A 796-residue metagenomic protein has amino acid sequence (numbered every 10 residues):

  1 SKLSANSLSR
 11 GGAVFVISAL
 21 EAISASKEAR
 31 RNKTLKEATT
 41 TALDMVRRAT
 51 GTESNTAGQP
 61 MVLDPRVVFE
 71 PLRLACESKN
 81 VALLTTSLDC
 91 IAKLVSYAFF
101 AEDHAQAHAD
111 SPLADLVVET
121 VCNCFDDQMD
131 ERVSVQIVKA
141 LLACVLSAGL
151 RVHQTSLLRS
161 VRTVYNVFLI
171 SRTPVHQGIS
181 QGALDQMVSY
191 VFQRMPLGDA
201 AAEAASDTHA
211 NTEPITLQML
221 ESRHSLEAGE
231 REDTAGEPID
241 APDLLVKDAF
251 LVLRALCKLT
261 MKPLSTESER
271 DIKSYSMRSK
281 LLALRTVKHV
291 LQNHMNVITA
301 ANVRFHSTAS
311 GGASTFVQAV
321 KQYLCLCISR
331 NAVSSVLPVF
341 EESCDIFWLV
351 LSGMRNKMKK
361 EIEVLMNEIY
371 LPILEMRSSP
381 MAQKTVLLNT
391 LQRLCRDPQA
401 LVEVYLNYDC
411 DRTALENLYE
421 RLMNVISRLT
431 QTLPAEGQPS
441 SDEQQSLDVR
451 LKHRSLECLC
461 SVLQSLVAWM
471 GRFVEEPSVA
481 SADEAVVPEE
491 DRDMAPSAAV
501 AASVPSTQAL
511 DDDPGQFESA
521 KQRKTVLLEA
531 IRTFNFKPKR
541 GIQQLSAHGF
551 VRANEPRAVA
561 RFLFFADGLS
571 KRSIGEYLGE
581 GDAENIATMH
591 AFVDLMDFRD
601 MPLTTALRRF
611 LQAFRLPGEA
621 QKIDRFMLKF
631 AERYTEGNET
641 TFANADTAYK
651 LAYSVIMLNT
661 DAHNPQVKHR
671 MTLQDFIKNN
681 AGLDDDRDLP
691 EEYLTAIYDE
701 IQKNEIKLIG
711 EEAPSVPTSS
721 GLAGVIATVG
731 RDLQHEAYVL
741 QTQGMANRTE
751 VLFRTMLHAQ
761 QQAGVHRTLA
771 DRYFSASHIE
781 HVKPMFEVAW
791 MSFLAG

Functional and structural regions predicted by a protein language model:
K2-I23, T41-R73, L94-A98, H104-D130 (+14 more regions): Amphipathic alpha-helical segments within extended alpha-helical solenoids and repeat-rich scaffolds in large
A5-G12, E28-T39, A57, M61 (+33 more regions): Helix-start/N-cap signature of alpha-helical segments
R31-T34, V46-L83, F100, L264-S276 (+6 more regions): Internal amphipathic alpha-helical repeat/solenoid segments
C76, C90-F99, V121, I137-A148 (+13 more regions): Hydrophobic residues within the alpha-helices of tandem HEAT/HEAT-like
V81, F99-A105, A109-V118, L226-E267 (+17 more regions): Eukaryotic alpha-helical solenoid repeat scaffolds
L84, E102-A107, M129, V152-S156 (+20 more regions): Structured alpha-helical bundle/scaffold domains in large eukaryotic membrane-trafficking regulators
T86-Y97, D110-L113, K139-A140, T155-T163 (+13 more regions): Amphipathic alpha-helical scaffolding segments
M277-M295, E484-R633, T660-M791: Catalytic and GAP-homology cores of small GTPase regulators
